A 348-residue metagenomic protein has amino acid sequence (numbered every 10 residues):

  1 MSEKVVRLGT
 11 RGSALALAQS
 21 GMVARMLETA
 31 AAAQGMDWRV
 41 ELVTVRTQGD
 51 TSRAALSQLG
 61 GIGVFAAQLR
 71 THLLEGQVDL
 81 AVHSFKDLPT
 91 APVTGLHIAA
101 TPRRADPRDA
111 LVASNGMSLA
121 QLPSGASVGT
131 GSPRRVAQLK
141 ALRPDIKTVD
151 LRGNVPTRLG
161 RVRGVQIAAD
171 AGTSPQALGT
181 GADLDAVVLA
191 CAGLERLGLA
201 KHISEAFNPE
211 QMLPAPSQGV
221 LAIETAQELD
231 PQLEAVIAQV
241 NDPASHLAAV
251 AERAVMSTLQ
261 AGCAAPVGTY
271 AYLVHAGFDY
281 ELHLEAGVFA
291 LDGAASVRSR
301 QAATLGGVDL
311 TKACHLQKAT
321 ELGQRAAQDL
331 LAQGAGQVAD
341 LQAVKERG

Functional and structural regions predicted by a protein language model:
S2-R46, T51-A54, Q58, A66 (+2 more regions): Small-molecule-sensing regulatory modules
R7-G9, A81, A99, G129 (+1 more regions): Short, well-ordered beta-strand segments
L17-G21, I62, E75, F85: Short, small/hydrophobic-residue-rich motifs at membrane-helix boundaries and re-entrant hairpins of integral membrane
A54-L80: Short, structured active-site "lid" loops
G76, S124, A182: Structured loop/turn residues at beta-strand edges in well-structured enzyme cores
V78-V82, D185-A186: Short, Asp-centered acidic motifs that coordinate Mg2+ and/or phosphate in catalytic or ligand-binding sites
F85-L88, T94-I146: A conserved helix-loop-strand patch within extracytoplasmic ligand-binding domains of the periplasmic binding
